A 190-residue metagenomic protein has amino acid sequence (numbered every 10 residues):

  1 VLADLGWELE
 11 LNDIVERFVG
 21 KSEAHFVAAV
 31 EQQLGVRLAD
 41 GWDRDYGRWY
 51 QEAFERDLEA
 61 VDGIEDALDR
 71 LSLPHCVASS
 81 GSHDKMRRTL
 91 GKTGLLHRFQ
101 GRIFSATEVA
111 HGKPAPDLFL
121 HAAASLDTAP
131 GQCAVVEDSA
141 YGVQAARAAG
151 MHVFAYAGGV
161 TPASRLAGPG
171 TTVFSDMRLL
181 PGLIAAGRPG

Functional and structural regions predicted by a protein language model:
V1-L2, S22-R37, T89, A123: Helix-loop "lid/cap" segments that line or gate small-molecule binding pockets
D4-E8, L34-L38, G94-R98, D127-T128: Short helix-capping segments at alpha-helix termini
W7, L11, E23-F26, S82 (+1 more regions): N-terminal alpha-helical segment
E8-E10, I14, A28-D66: Metal-dependent phosphoesterase signature
F18-S22, D45, E59-G63, G81 (+3 more regions): Short beta->alpha linker loops
V27-V30, Y46, S79, A115 (+1 more regions): Generic structural signal for conserved hydrophobic packing positions in ordered secondary structure
E52-V77, H83-R87: Short, acidic loop-to-helix structural element flanking the phosphoryl-transfer center in phosphate-processing enzymes
D69, L73, S82-G190: Asp-based, Mg2+/Mn2+-dependent phosphohydrolase catalytic module
